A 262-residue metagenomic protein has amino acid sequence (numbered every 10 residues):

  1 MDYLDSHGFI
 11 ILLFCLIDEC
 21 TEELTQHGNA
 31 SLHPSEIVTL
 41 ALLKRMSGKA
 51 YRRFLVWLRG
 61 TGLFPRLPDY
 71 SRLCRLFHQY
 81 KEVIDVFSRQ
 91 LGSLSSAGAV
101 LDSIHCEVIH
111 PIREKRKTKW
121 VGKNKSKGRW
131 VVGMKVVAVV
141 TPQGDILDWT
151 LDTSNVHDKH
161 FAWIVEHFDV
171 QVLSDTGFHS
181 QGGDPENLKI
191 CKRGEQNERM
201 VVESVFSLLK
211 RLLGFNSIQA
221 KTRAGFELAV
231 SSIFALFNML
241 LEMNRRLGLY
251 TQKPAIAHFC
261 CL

Functional and structural regions predicted by a protein language model:
M1-L262: Short alpha-helical elements
